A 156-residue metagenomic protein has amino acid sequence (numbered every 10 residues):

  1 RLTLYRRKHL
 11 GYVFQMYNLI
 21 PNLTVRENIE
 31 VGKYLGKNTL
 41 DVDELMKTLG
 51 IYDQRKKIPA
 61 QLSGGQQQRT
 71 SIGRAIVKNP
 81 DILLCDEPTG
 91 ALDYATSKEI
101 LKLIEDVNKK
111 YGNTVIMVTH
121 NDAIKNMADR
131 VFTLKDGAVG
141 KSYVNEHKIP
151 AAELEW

Functional and structural regions predicted by a protein language model:
R1-M127, V131-T133: ABC family nucleotide-binding domain
A138-W156: Conserved beta-strand-loop-alpha-helix hinge in the C-terminal portion of ABC ATPase nucleotide-binding domains
